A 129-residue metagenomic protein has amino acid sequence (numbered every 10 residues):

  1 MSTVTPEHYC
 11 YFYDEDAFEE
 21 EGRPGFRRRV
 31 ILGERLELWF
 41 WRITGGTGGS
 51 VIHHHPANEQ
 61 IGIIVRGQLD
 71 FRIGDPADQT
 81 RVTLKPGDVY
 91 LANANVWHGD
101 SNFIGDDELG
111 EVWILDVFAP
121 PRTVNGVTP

Functional and structural regions predicted by a protein language model:
M1-F40, V51-I52, V127-P129: A short, N-terminal "cap"/entry segment at the start of jelly-roll beta-barrel domains of the cupin/DSBH fold
S2-V4, H8-F12, E37, G99-P129: Double-stranded beta-helix
F26, L32-L36, G46-I63, A77: A short beta-loop-beta micro-motif enriched in histidine and acidic residues
W41, G62, Y90: Conserved GNAT-family N-acetyltransferase fold
I43, G74-P76, N95, F103 (+1 more regions): Surface loops and adjacent helix of pleckstrin homology
G48-V51, D70, D88-Y90, A94-G105: Histidine-centered metal-chelating micro-motifs
P76-A94: Short acidic-glycine-tyrosine-enriched beta hairpin
